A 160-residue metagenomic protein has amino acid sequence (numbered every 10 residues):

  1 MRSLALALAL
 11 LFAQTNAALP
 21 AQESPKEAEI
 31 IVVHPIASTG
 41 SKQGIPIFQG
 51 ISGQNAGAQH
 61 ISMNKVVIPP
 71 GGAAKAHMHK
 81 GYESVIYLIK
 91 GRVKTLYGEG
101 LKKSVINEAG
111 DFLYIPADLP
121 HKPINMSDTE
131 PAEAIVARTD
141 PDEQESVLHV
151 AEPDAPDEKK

Functional and structural regions predicted by a protein language model:
A5-T15: Bacterial N-terminal signal peptides
A17-H60, K65, K75, E145-K160: A short, N-terminal "cap"/entry segment at the start of jelly-roll beta-barrel domains of the cupin/DSBH fold
I47, M63-V67, V85, S104 (+2 more regions): Conserved hydrophobic/aromatic beta-strand scaffold that supports enzyme active sites
A73, Y82-A109: A short beta-strand-loop-beta hairpin characteristic of the jelly-roll/cupin
A73-K75, K94, L113, A117-P123: Histidine-centered metal-chelating micro-motifs
M78, Y97-E99, N125, V136: Residue-level recognition of conserved beta-strand positions in structured domain cores
E108-A109, A117-Q144: Ligand-binding loop in jelly-roll beta-barrel domains
